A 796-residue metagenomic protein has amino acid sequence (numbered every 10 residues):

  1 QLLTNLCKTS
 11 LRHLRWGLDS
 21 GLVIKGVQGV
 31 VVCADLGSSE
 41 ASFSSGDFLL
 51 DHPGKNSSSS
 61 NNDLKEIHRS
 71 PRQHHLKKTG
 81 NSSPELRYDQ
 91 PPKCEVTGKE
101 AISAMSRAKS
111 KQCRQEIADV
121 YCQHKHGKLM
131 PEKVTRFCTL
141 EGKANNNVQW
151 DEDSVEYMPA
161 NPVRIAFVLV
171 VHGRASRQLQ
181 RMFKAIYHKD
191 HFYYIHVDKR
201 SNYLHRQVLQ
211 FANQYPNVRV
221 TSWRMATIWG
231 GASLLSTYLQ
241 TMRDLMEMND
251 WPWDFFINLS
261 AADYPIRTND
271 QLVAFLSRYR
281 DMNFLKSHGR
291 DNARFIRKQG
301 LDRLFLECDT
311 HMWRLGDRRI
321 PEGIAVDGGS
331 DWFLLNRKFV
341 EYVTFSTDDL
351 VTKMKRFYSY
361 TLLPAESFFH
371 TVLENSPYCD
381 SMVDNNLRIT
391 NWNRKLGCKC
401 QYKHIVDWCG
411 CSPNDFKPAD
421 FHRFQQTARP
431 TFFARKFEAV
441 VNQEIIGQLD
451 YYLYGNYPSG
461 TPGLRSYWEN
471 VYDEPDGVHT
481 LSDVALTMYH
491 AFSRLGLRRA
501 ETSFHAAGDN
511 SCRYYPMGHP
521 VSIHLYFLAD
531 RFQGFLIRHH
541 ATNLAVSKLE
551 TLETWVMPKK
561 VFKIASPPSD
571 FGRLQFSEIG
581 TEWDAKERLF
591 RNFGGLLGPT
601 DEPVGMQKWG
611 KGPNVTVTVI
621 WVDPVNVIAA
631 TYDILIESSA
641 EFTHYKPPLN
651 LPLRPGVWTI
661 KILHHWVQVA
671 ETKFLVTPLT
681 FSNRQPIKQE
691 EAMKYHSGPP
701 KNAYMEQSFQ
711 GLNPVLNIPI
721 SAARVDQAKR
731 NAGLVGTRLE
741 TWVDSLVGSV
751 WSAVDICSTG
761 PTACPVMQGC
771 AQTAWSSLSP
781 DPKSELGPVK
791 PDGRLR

Functional and structural regions predicted by a protein language model:
Q1-D47, P53: N-terminal signal peptide
C7, C33, G46-L49, N56 (+3 more regions): ER/Golgi luminal nucleotide-sugar-dependent glycosyltransferases, focusing on the catalytic module
R12, W16-D19, S59, Q73-L76: General helical structural elements
M557-R796: Contiguous segments within soluble domain cores/interaction surfaces
